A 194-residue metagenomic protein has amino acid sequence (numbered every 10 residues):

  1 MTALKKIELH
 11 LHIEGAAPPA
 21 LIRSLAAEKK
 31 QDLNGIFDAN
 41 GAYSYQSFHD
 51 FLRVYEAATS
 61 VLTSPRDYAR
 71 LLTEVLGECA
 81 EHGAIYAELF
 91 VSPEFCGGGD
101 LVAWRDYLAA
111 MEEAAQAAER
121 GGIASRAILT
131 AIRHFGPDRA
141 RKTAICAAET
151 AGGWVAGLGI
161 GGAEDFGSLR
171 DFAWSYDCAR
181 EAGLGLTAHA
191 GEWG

Functional and structural regions predicted by a protein language model:
M1-L184, E192-G194: Metal-cofactor-binding active-site regions of metalloenzymes
A188: A glycine- and charged-residue-rich anion-binding loop/surface
